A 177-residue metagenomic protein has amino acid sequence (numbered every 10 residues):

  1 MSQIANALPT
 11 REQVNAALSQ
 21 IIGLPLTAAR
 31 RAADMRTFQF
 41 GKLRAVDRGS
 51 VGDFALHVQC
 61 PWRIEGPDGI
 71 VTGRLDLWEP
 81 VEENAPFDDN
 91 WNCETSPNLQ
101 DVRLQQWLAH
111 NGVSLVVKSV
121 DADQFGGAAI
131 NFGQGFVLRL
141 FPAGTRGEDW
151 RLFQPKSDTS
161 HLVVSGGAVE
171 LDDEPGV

Functional and structural regions predicted by a protein language model:
M1-V177: Surface-exposed, interaction-prone regions used to assemble/regulate multi-protein complexes
